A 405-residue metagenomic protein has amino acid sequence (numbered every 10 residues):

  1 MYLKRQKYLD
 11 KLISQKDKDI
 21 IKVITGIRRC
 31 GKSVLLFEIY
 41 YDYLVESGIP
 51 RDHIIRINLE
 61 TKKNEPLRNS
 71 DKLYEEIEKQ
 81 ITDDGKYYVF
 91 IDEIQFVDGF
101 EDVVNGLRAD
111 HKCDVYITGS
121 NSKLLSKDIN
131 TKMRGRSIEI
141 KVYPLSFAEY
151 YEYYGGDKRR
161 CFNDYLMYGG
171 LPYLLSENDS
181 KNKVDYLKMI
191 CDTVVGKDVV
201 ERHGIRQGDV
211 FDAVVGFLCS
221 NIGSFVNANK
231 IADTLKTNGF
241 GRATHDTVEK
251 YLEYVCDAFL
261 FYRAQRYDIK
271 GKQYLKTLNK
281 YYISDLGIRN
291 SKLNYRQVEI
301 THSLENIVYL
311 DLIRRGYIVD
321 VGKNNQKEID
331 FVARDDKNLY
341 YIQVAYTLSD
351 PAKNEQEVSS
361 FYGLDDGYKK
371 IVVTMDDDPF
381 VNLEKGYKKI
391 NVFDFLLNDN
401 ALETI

Functional and structural regions predicted by a protein language model:
Y2-D17: Pre-Walker A adenine-sensing motif
I24: Hydrophobic anchor at the beta1->P-loop junction of P-loop NTPases
K32-S33: Conserved lysine of the Walker
R56-G85: Short glycine-rich substrate-engagement loop in P-loop NTPases that contacts/grips substrate
T82-F100: Conserved P-loop NTPase "ATPase switch" module shared by AAA+ and STAND
S120-S122, K127-F225: Interdomain motor-coupling "hinge/lid" segment immediately C-terminal to the ATP-binding subdomain of NTP-driven enzymes
S180-L339: Accessory nucleic acid-recognition modules appended to NTPase machines
D377-I405: Domain-level recognition of nuclease-like catalytic cores that cleave nucleotide substrates
